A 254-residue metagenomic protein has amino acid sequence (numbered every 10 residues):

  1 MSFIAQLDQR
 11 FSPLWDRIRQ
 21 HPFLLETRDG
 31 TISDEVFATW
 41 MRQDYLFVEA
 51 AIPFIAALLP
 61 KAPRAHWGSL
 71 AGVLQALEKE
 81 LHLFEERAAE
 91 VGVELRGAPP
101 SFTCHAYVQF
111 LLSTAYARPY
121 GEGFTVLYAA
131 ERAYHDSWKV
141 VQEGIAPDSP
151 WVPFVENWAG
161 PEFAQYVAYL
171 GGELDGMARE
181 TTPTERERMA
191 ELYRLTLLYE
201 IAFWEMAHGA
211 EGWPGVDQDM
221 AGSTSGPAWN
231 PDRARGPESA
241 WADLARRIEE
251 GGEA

Functional and structural regions predicted by a protein language model:
D8-I32, A51, Y169-E180: Short alpha-helical hairpin
S12-R17, T31-K61, T125-H135, W204: Alpha-helical bundle segments that constitute or directly flank the non-heme di-iron/ferroxidase center
R42, A65-Q165, R194, L198: Active-site-proximal alpha-helical scaffolds that flank and shape metal-associated catalytic sites
I52-I55, F84, W138, L170: Non-transmembrane amphipathic alpha-helical segments
F163-R194: Long amphipathic all-alpha helical oligomerization modules
A190-D219: Acidic, carboxylate-rich catalytic segments that either coordinate divalent cations
P214-E253: Intrinsically disordered, low-complexity terminal tails and inter-domain linkers enriched for S/T/G/P/D/E
